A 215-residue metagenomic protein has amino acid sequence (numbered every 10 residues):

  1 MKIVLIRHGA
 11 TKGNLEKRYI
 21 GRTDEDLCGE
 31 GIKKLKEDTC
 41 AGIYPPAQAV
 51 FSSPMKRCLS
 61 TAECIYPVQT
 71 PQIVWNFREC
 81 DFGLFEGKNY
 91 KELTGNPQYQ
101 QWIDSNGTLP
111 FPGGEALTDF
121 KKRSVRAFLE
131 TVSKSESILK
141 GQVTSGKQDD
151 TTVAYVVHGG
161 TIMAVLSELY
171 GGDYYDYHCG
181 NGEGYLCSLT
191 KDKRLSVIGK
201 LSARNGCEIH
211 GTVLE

Functional and structural regions predicted by a protein language model:
K2-Q69: Active-site-proximal alpha-helix that buttresses catalytic centers in soluble enzyme cores
I3, Q48, D149-G160: Generic beta-sheet signal
T11, T161-I162: Short active-site segment of divalent metal-dependent hydrolases/proteases that encodes the spacing between
I43-N76, Q101, T190-E215: Conserved histidine-centered catalytic loops in small-molecule metabolism enzymes
S52-S53, K122, V156-V157: Short beta-strand scaffold positions
I65-V125: Phosphate-handling substructures
S133-D149: Intrinsically disordered, low-complexity terminal tails and inter-domain linkers enriched for S/T/G/P/D/E
Y170-S196: Domain-level recognition of soluble alpha/beta enzyme cores, biased toward histidine phosphatases/phosphomutases
